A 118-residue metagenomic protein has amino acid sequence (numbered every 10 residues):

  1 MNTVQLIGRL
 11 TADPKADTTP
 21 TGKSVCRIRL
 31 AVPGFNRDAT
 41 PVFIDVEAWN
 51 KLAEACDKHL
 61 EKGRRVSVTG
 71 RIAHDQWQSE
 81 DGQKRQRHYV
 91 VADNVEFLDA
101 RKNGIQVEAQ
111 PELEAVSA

Functional and structural regions predicted by a protein language model:
M1, P14-G22, R37-A39, F43 (+4 more regions): Acidic, gly/ser/pro-rich intrinsically disordered tails
V4, S24, V42, Q86 (+1 more regions): Exposed loop/turn and edge beta-strand positions of beta-sandwich/beta-sheet ligand-binding modules
V4-A12, L30, K62-H74, A92-V95: OB-fold and OB-like beta-barrel modules that bind single-stranded nucleic acids
A12-A16, P33-F35, H74-S79: Short beta-turn/strand-loop junction motif enriched in small, turn-promoting residues
D17-V32, Q86-R87: Short aromatic-glycine-enriched beta-strand elements
T21, F35, R71, W77 (+1 more regions): A periodicity- and composition-biased signal for non-globular, repetitive helical segments
W49-R85: Beta-rich strand-turn-strand
